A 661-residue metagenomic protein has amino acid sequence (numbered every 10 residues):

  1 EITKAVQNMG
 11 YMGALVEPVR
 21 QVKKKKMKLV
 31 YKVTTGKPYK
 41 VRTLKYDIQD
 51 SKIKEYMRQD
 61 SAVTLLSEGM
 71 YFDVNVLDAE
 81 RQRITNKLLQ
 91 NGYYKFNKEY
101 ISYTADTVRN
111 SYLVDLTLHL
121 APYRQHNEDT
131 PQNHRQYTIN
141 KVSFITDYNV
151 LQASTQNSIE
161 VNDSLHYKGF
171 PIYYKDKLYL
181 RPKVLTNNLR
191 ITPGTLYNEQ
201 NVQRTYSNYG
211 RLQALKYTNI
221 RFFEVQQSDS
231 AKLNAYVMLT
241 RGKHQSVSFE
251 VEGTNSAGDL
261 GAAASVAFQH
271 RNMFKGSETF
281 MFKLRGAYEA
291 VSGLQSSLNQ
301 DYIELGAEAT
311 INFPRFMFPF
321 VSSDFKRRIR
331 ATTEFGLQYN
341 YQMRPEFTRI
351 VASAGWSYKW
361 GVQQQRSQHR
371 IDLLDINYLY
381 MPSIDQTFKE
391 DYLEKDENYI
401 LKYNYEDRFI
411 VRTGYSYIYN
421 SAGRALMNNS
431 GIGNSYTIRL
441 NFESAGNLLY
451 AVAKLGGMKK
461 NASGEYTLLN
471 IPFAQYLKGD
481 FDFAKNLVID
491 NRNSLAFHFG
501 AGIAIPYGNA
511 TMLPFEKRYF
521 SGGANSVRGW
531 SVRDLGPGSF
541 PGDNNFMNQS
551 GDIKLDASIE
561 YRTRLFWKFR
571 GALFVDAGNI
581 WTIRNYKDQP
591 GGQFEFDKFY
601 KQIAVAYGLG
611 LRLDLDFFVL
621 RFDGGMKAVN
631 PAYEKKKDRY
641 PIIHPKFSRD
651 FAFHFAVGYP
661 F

Functional and structural regions predicted by a protein language model:
E1-E252, D324, L477-G479, G502: Periplasmic polypeptide-binding modules associated with outer-membrane biogenesis and secretion
K24, S444, D490, L613-F617: A generic beta-sheet turn/junction motif
Y56-R58, L178-Y179, N198-R439, R528-G529 (+5 more regions): Gram-negative/organellar outer-membrane beta-barrel architecture
N157-E160, T254-A257, R370-T563, L573-F596: C-terminal outer-membrane beta-barrel translocator/porin domains of Gram-negative envelope proteins and their
F249-V251, F280-L284, F335-L337, I438-F442 (+5 more regions): Membrane-embedded beta-strand positions of outer-membrane beta-barrel proteins
T437, A462-S463, T467, K478-F481 (+5 more regions): In a subset of proteins, long, contiguous C-terminal domains/tails are tracked
D552, W567-F569, Q602: Hydrophobic alpha-helical transmembrane segments and adjacent short intramembrane/lumenal linkers of inner/organellar
